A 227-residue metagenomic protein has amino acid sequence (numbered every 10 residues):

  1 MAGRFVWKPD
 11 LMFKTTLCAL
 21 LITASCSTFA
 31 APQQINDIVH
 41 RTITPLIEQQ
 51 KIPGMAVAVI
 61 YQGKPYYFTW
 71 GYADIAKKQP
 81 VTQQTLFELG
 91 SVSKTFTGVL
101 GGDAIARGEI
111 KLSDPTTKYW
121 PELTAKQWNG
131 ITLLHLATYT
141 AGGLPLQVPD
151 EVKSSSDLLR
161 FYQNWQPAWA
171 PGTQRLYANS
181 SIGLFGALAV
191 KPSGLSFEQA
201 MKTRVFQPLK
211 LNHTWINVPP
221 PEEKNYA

Functional and structural regions predicted by a protein language model:
F13-A19: Sec-dependent signal peptide recognition, specifically the positively charged N-region followed immediately by
S25-S27: N-terminal signal peptide c-region/cleavage motif recognized by signal peptidases
Q33-F87, E109-K111, S156-W165: Short, conserved catalytic-motif segment at the N-terminal edge
E48-A56, A76-L136, P167-S181: Short active-site loop at a secondary-structure junction that contains or immediately precedes the catalytic residue(s)
Y67-W70, D74, K126-A227: Short, surface-exposed loop or secondary-structure junction motifs that flank catalytic or metal-binding residues
